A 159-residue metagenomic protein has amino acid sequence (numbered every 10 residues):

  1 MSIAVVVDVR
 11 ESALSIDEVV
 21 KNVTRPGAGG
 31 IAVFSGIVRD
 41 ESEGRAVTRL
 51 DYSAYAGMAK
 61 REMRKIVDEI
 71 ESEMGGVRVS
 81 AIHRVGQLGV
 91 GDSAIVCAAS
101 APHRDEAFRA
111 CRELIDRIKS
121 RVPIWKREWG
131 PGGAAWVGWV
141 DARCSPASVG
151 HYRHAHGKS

Functional and structural regions predicted by a protein language model:
M1-A94, S100-R112, D116-S159: N-terminal, polar/charged subdomain of small-to-medium soluble alpha/beta proteins
